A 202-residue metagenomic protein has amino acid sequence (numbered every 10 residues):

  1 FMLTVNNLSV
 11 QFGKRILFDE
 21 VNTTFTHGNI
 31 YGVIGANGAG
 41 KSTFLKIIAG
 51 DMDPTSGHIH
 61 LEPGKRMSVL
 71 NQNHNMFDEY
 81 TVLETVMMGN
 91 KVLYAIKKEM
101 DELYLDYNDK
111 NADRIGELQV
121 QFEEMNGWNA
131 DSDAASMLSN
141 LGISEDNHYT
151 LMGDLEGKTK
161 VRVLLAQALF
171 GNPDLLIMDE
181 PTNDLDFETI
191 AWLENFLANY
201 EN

Functional and structural regions predicted by a protein language model:
F1-N202: ABC ATP-binding cassette signature C-motif
